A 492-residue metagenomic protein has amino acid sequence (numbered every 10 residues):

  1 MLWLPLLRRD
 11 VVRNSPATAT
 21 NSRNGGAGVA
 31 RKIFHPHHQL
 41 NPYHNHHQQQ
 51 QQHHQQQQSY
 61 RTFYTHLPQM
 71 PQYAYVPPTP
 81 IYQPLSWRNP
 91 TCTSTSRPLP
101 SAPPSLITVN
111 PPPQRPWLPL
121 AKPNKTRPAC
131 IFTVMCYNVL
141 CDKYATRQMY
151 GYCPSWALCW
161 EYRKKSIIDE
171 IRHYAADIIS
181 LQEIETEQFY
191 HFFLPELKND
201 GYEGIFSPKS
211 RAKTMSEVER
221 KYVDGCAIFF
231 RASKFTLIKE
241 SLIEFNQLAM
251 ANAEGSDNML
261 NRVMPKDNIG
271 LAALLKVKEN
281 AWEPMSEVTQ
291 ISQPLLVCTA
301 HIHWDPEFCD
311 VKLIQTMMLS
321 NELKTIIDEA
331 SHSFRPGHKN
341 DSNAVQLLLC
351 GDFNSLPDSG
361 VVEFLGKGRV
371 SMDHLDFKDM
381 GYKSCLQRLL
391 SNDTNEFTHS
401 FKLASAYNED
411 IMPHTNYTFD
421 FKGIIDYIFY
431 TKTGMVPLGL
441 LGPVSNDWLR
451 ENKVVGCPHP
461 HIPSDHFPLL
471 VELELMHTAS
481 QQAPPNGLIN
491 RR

Functional and structural regions predicted by a protein language model:
L2-H46, Q55-A121, P265, V277-M285 (+3 more regions): Metal-dependent phosphoester-hydrolase catalytic domains
S105-I131, R172, I178-W304, F308 (+5 more regions): Structured beta-strand-rich core segments of catalytic domains in phosphoester-bond hydrolases
V109, P154-D177, Q188-L194, N199-D200 (+2 more regions): Divalent metal-dependent phosphoesterase catalytic cores across multiple superfamilies
V134-M135, L349: Residue-level marker for buried hydrophobic side chains located in beta-strands that build the well-ordered beta-sheet
V139, I184, I302, D352-F353 (+1 more regions): Active-site metal-binding loops of divalent metal-dependent hydrolases
L140-E161, N246, M250-N258, R262-V263: Acidic/histidine-rich helix-loop elements that form or flank divalent-metal/phosphate-binding sites at the catalytic
Y162, S166-I167, E183, Q188 (+9 more regions): Acidic, Ser/Thr-rich intrinsically disordered and amphipathic helical segments
